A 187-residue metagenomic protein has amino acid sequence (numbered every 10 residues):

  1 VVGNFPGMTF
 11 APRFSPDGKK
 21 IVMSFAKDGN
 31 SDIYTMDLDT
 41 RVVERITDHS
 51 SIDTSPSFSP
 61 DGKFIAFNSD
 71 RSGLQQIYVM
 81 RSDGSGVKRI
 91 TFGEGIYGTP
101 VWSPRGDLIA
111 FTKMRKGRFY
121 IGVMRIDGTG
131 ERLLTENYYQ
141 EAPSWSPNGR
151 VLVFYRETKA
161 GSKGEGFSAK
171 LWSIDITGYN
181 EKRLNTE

Functional and structural regions predicted by a protein language model:
V1-F10, M36-I52, M80-I96, V123-Y139 (+1 more regions): Multi-bladed beta-propeller domains
D17, G29, V42, D61 (+7 more regions): Cysteine-rich, disulfide-stabilized extracellular repeat modules
G18-I21, G62-I65, G106-I109, G149-V153: Hydrophobic beta-strand positions that form the internal "hydrophobic ladder" of WD40/Gbeta-like beta-propeller blades
A26-S31, D70-Q75, M114-F119, S162-A169: Short, solvent-exposed loop/turn segments at conserved positions within beta-propeller repeat blades
R150-V151, Y155-T158, S162-K163, F167-N185: C-terminal closing repeat unit and adjoining cap/tail of repeat-based domains
